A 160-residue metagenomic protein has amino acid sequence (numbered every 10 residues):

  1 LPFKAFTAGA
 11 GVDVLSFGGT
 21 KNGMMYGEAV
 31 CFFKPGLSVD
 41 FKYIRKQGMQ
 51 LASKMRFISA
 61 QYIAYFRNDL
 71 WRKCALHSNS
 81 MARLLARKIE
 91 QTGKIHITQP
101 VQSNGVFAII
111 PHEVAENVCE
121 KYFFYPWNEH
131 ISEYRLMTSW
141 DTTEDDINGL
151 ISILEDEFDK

Functional and structural regions predicted by a protein language model:
L1-K121, W127-E133, M137-T142, L150-F158: Conserved PLP-enzyme active-site core in the AAT-like
D145: Residues that form or flank phosphate/diphosphate-binding pockets in enzymes that use nucleotide phosphates
